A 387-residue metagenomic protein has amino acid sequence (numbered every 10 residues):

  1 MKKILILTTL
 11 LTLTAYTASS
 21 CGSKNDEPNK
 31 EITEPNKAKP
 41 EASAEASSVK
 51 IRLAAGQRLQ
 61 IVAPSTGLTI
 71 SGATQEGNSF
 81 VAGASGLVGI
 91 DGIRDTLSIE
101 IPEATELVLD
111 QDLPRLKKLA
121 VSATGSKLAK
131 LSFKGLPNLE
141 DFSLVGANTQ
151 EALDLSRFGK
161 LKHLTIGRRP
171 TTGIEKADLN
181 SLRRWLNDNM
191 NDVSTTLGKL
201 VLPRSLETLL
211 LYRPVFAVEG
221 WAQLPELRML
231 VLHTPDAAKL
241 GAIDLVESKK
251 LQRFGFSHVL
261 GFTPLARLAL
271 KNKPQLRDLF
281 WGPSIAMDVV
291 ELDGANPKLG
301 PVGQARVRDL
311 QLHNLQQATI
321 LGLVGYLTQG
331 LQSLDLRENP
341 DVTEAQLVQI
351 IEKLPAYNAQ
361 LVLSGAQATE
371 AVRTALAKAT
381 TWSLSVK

Functional and structural regions predicted by a protein language model:
M1-I4: Positively charged n-region of N-terminal signal peptides that target proteins for export
T17-S20: C-terminal motif of bacterial Sec signal peptides marking the signal peptidase cleavage site
G22-K24: Bacterial signal peptide processing site
D26, G330-L331, A345-K387: C-terminal capping region of solenoid repeat domains
N29-I51: Post-signal peptide N-terminal segment of mature Sec-exported envelope proteins
E76-K130, K134-E140, L182: LRR N-terminal entry segment and analogous cap-like coil->beta motifs
I99-E103, A120-K127, S143-Q150, T165-G173 (+13 more regions): Concave beta-strand-loop units of leucine-rich repeat
D110-Q111, F133-L136, D154-F158, I174-L182 (+9 more regions): A structural signal for leucine-rich repeat
